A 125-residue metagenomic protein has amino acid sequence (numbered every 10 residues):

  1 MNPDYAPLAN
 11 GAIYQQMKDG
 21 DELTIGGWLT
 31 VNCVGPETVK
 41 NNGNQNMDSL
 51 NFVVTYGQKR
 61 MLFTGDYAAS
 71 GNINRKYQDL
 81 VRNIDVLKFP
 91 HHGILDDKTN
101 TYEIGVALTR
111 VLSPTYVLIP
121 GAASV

Functional and structural regions predicted by a protein language model:
M1-V125: Non-globular, low-confidence helical/coil segments that flank catalytic cores
